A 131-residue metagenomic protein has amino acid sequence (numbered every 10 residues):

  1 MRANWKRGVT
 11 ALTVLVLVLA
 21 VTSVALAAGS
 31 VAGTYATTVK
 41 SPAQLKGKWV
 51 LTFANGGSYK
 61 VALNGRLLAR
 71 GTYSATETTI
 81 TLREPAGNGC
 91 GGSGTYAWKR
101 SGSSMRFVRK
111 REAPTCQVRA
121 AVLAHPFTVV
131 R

Functional and structural regions predicted by a protein language model:
R2-L12: Bacterial N-terminal signal peptides that target proteins for export
A11-T22: Bacterial N-terminal signal peptides
V21-T72, T76-R131: Lipid interaction determinants
